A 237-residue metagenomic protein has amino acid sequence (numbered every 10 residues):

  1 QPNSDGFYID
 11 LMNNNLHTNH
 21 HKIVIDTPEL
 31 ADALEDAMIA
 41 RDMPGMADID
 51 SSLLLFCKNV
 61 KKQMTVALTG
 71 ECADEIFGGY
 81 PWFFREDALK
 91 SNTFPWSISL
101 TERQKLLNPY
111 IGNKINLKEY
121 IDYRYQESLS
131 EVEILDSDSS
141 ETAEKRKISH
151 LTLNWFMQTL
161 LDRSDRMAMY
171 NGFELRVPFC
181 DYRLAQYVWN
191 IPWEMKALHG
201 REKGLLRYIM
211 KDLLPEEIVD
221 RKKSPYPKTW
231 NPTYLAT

Functional and structural regions predicted by a protein language model:
Q1-S137, E144-I148, R166-E216, N231-Y234: ATP-dependent adenylate-handling active sites, centered on carboxylate activation for C-N bond formation
A143-E144, W155: Short beta-strand-initiation
T152-R166, V188: Short Ser/Thr-interspersed hydrophobic loop/turn segments at strand-loop and sheet-helix junctions that line or gate
L214-P225: Short, surface-exposed acidic
K223-T237: Hydrophobic, amphipathic alpha-helical faces that serve as interaction scaffolds
